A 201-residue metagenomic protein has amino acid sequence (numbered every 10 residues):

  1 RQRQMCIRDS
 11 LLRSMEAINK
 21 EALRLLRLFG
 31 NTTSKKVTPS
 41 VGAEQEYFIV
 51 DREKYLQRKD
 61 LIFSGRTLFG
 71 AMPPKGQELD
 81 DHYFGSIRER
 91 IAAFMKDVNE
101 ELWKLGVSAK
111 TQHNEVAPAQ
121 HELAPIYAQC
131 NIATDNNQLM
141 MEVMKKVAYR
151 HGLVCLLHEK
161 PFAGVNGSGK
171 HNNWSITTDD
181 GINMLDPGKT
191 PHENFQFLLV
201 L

Functional and structural regions predicted by a protein language model:
Q2-I7: Short, small-residue-biased leader/transition segments that mark boundaries at the very start of proteins
I18, A22-L28, I62-A71, I91-N114 (+2 more regions): Structured alpha-helical segments in the cores of large, soluble enzyme domains
N31-V41, A109-H113, V154-H158: Flexible, glycine/charged-enriched surface loops at secondary-structure junctions
K36-A109: Carboxylate/His-rich catalytic cores and anion/metal-binding grooves
Q45, E115-L123, S168-K170: Short, conserved phosphate-binding/catalytic loop or strand-edge motifs used in phosphoryl-/nucleotidyl-transfer
S86-R88, A92-F94, N136-L157, G164-N166 (+1 more regions): Catalytic or ion-translocation cores adjacent to nucleophile or general acid/base/metal-coordination motifs in diverse
N114, A163-G169, S175: Short glycine-biased active-site loop of nucleotidyltransferases that positions the nucleotide triphosphate and helps
